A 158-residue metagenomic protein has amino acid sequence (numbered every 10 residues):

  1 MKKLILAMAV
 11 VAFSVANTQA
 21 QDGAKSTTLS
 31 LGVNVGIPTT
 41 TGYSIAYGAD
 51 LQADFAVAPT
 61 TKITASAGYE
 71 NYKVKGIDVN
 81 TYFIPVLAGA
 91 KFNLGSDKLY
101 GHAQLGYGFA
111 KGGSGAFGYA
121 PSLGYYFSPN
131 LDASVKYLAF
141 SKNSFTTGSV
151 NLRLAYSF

Functional and structural regions predicted by a protein language model:
M1-S26: Cleavable N-terminal export/targeting peptides
A9, D50-Q52, G89-K91, S122 (+1 more regions): Outer-membrane beta-barrel architecture
A16, Q21-D22, D54-P59, F92-S96 (+2 more regions): Outer-membrane beta-barrel proteins
Q19-V57, S149-S157: Short glycine/proline- and aromatic-enriched beta-strand/turn motifs that initiate or cap beta-hairpins
A24-S26, Y69-K75, F117-F158: Predominantly the C-terminal beta-signal and adjacent terminal strand-loop region of outer-membrane beta-barrel
V33-T39, A67-K73, F92-S96, L105-K111 (+2 more regions): Transmembrane beta-strands of outer-membrane beta-barrel pores
I37-A46, V74-T81, Y107-F117, F140-S149: Solvent-exposed loop/turn segments connecting transmembrane beta-strands in outer-membrane beta-barrel proteins
P59-A65, S96-G101, P129-V135: Repeated loop/turn-to-beta-strand initiation elements of outer-membrane beta-barrel proteins
